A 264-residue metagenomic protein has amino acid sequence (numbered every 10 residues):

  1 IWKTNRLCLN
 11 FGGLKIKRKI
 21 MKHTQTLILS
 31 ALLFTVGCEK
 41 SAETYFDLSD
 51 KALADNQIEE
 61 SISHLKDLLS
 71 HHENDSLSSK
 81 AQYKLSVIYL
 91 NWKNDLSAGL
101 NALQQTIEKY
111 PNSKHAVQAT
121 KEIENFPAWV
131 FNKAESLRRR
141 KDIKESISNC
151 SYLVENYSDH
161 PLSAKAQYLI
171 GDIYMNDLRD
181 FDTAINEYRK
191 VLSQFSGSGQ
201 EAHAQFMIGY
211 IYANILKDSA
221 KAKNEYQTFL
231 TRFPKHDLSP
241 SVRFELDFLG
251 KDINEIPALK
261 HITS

Functional and structural regions predicted by a protein language model:
R6-L14: Short hydrophobic targeting helices and cationic amphipathic motifs that mediate membrane/organellar targeting
L9, G37-S264: Acidic, polar-rich low-complexity tracts and alpha-helical solenoid repeat scaffolds
K17-Q25: Positively charged n-region of N-terminal signal peptides that target proteins for export
Q25-F34: Sec-dependent N-terminal signal peptides
